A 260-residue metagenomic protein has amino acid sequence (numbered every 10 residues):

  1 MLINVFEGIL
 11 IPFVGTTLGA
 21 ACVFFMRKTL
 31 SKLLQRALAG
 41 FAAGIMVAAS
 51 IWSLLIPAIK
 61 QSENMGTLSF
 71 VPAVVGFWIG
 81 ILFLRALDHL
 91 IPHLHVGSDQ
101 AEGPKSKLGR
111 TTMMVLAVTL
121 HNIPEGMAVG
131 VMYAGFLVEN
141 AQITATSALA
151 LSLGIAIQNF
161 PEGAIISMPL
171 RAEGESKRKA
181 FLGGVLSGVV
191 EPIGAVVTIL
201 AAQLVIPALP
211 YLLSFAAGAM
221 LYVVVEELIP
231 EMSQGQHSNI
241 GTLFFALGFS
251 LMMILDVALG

Functional and structural regions predicted by a protein language model:
M1-G260: Intrinsically disordered, metal-sensing/regulatory segments
